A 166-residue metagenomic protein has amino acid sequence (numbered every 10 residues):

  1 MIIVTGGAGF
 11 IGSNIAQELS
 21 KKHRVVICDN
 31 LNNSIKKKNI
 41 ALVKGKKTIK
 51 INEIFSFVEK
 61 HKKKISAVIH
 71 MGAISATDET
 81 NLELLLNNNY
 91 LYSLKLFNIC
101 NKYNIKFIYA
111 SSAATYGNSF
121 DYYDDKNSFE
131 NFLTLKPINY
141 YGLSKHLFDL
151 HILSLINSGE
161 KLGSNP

Functional and structural regions predicted by a protein language model:
I2-K22: N-terminal Rossmann NAD(P)H-binding glycine-rich loop of SDR-like oxidoreductase domains
T5, C28, V68-G72, F107-A113: SDR active-site strand-loop-helix element
D29-G45: Glycine-rich phosphate-binding loop and adjoining beta1-alpha1-beta2 segment of Rossmann-like nucleotide-binding folds
L42-I54: Rossmann-fold cofactor-recognition segment
I51-N88: NAD(P)H-binding glycine-rich loop region in Rossmannoid oxidoreductase-like domains and their noncatalytic homologs
A73-L84, S112-N139, L153-G159: Active-site "gating" loop of Rossmann-like NAD(P)-dependent oxidoreductase/epimerase domains
S93-L94, H146-L153: Conserved active-site helix of classical SDR/Rossmann-fold NAD(P)-dependent CH-OH oxidoreductases
Y140, S144: Active-site helix of classical SDR
